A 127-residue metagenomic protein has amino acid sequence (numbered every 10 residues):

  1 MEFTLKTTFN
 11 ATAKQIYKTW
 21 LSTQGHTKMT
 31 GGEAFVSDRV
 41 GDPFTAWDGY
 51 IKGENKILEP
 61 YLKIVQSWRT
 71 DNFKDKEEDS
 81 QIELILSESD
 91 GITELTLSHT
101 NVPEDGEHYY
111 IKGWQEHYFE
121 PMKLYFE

Functional and structural regions predicted by a protein language model:
M1-F35: Hydrophobic ligand-binding cavity/cleft-lining segments
E2, T96-N101: A short small-residue
I16-Y17, H26, F44, N55 (+4 more regions): Hydrophobic pocket/interface hotspot
T27, A34, T45, G49-D90 (+1 more regions): Hydrophobic-ligand binding "helix-grip"
N101-E127: A conserved amphipathic terminal alpha-helix motif
